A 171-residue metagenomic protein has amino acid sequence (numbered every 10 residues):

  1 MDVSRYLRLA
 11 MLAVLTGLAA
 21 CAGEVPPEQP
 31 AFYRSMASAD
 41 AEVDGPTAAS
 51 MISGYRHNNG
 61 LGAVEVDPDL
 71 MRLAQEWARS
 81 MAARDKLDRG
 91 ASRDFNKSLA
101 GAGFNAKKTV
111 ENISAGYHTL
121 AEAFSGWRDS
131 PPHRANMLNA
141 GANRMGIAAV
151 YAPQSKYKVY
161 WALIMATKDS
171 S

Functional and structural regions predicted by a protein language model:
M1-A19: Sec-dependent bacterial lipoprotein signal peptides
L15-A39: Bacterial Sec signal peptide processing site at the extreme N-terminus
P27, M36-R84, K97: Post-signal-peptide N-terminal segment of Sec-exported extracytoplasmic proteins
V43, L61, D69, K108-V110 (+2 more regions): Extracytoplasmic
A63, N112, I164: Conserved beta-strand positions that form and line the central face of beta-propeller blades
M71-H118: Short, surface-exposed glycine/acidic/tryptophan-bearing loops
T119-S171: Disulfide-stabilized extracellular recognition modules
